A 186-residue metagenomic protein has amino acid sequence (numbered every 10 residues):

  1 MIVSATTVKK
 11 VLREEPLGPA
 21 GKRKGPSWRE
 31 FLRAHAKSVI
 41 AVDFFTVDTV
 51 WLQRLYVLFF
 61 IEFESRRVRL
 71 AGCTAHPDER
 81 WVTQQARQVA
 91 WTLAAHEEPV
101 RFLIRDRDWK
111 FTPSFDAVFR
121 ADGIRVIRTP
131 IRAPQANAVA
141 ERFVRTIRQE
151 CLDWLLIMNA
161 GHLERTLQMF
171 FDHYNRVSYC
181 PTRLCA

Functional and structural regions predicted by a protein language model:
M1-A186: Charged DNA-binding/catalytic regions of mobile-element recombinases
